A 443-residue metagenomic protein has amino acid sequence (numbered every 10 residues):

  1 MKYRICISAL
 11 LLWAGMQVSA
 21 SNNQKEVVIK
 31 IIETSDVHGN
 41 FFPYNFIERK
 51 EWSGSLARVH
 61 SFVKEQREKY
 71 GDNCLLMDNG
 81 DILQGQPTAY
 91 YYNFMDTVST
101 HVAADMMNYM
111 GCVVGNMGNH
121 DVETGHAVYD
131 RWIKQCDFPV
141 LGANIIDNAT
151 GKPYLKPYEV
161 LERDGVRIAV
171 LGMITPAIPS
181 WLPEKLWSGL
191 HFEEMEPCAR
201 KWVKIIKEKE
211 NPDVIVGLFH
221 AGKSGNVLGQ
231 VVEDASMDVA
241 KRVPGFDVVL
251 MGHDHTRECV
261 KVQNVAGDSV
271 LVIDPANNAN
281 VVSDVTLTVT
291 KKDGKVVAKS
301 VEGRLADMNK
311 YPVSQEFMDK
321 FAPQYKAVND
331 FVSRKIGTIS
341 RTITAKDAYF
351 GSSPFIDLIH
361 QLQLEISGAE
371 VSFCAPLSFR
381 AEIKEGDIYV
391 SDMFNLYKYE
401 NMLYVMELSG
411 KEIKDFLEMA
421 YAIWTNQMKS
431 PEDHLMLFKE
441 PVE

Functional and structural regions predicted by a protein language model:
R4-C6, S19-I32, H38-G39, E51-L56 (+2 more regions): Non-catalytic terminal accessory segments
L10-S19: Hydrophobic h-region of N-terminal signal peptides that target proteins for export in Gram-negative bacteria
L11, G85, I133, P197 (+2 more regions): Alpha-helix boundary/capping detector
W13, K156, L182-W187, S300-G303 (+4 more regions): Residue-level signal for pocket-adjacent positions within structured domains
S21-K310, K326, F350-L362, S372-C374 (+2 more regions): Acidic, metal/ion-coordinating pockets
